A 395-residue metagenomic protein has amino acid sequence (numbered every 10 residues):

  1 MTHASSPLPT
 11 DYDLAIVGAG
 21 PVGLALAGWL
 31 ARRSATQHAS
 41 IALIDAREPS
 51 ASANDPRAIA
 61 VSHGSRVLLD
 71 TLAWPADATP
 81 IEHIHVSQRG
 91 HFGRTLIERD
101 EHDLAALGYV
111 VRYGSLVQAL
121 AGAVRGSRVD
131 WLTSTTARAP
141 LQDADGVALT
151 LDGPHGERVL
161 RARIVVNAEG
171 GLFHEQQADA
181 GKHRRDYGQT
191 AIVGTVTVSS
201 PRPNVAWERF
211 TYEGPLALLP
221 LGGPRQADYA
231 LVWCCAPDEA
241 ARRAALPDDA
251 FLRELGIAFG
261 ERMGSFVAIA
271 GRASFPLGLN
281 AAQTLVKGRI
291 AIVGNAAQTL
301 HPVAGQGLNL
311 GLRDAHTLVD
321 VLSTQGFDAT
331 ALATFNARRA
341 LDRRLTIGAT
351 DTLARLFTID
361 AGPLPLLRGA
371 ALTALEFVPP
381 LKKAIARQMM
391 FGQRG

Functional and structural regions predicted by a protein language model:
S6-G20: Beta1/beta-strand and adjacent pyrophosphate-binding region of the FAD-binding site in flavoprotein oxidoreductases
G23-L24: N-terminal Rossmann-fold NAD(P) dinucleotide-binding loop
W29-P56: Glycine-rich FAD pyrophosphate-binding loop
A53-R89: N-terminal FAD cofactor-binding segment of flavoenzymes
T79-A178, R184-A191: Conserved N-terminal helical subregion
G156-V159, I164-G264, I269-R272: Conserved FAD-binding catalytic core of PHBH/FMO-like flavoproteins
A241-A329: FAD/FMN-dependent oxidoreductases across multiple families
D320-G395: C-terminal helical "tail/cap" subdomain of flavin- and related membrane-associated enzymes
